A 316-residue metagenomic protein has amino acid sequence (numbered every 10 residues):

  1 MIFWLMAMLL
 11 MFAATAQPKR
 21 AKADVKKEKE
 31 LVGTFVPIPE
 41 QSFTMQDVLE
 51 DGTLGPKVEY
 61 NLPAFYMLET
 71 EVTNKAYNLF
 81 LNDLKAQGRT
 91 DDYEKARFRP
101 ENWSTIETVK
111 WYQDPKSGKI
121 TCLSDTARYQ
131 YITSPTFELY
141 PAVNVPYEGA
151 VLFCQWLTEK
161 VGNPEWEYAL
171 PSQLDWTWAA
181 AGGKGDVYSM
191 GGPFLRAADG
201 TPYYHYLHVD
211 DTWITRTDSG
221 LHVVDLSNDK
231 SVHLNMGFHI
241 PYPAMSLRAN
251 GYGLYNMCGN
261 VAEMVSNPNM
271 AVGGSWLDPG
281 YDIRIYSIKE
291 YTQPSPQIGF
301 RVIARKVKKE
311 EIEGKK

Functional and structural regions predicted by a protein language model:
M1-R20, A179: Bacterial Sec-dependent N-terminal signal peptides
T15-T34, F98-R99, T105, K309-K316: Sec-dependent signal peptide cleavage junction
D24, T44, D125-P296, E311-K315: Functional-site microenvironments in short loops/helix caps that host divalent-cation chemistry
E28-S117, L123, P141-E148, G259: A short glycine-rich, aromatic-capped structural motif
V36, V187, G299-R301: Residues embedded in well-ordered beta-strands
Y66-E71, W156, R301-I303: Residues within well-ordered beta-strands of beta-sheet-rich folds
D83-Q87, D186, M264, R305: Phosphate/oxyanion-binding loops and surfaces in catalytic or ligand/nucleic-acid-binding neighborhoods
I298-K309: Short, structured beta-strand segments at or near domain termini in extracellular proteins/domains
